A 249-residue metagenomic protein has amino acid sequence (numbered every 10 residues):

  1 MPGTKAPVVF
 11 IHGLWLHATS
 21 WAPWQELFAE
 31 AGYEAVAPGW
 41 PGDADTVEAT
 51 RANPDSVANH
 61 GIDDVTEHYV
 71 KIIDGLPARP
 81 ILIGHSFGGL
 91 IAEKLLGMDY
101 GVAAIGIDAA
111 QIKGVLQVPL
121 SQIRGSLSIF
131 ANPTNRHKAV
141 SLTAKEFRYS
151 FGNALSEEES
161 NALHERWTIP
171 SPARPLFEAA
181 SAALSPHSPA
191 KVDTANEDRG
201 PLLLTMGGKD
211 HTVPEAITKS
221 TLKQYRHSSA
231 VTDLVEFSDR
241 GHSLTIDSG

Functional and structural regions predicted by a protein language model:
G13-H17, S86, G208-K209: Active-site glycine-rich loops that stabilize anionic/oxyanionic intermediates across multiple enzyme folds
F28-R51: Conserved alpha/beta-hydrolase
A44-P80: Active-site loop/oxyanion-hole signature of alpha/beta-hydrolase fold enzymes
I83-G88, A92: Gly/Ala-rich beta-loop-alpha elbow adjacent to hydrolase catalytic centers
Y100-H137, P175-L184: Flexible "cap/lid" loop of the alpha/beta hydrolase fold
D198, L204-M206, D210: Short beta-strand/loop motif that positions the catalytic acidic residue of the alpha/beta-hydrolase fold
H211-S220: Conserved alpha/beta-hydrolase "acid-adjacent" motif
S238-G249: Catalytic histidine-centered segment of alpha/beta-hydrolase-like enzymes
